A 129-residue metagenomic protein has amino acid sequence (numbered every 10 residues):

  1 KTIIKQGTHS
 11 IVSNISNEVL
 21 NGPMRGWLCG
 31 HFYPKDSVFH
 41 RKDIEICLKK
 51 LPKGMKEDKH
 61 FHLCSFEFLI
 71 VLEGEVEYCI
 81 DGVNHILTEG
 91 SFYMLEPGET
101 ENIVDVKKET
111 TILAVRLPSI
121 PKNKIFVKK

Functional and structural regions predicted by a protein language model:
K1-D43, D58, V127-K129: A short, N-terminal "cap"/entry segment at the start of jelly-roll beta-barrel domains of the cupin/DSBH fold
S37-H40, E57-L63, I80, V104-D105: Short histidine-centered beta-strand/loop micro-motifs that create catalytic or ligand/metal-coordination sites
H40, P97-N123: Ligand-binding loop in jelly-roll beta-barrel domains
K42-I44, L51-M55, E75-V76, P118-I120: Short, charged/polar surface micro-motifs in flexible loops or helix N-caps
K50-P52, F61-Y78, V115: Short, conserved beta-strand element in jelly-roll/cupin
G82-G98: Short acidic-glycine-tyrosine-enriched beta hairpin
